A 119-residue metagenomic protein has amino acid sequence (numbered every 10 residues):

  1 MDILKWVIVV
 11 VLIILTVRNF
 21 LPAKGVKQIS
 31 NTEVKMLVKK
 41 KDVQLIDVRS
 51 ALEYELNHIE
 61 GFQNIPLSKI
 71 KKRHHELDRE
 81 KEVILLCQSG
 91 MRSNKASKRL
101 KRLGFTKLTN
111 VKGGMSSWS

Functional and structural regions predicted by a protein language model:
M1-Q44, V48-E55: Flexible, polar/low-complexity N-terminal or interdomain linker segments that lie immediately upstream of folded
Q28, L45, F62-N64, L108-N110: Conserved beta-strand scaffold positions in the cores of enzyme catalytic domains, especially in NTP/NDP-utilizing
T32, M36-K40, L56, K72-E76 (+2 more regions): Replace "anionic and nucleotidyl ligands
T32, R49, P66-S68, K112: Residues at the C-termini of beta-strands that transition into short coil/loop
V34, V43, V48, F62 (+3 more regions): Small-side-chain structural scaffolding
D42, H58, P66, G90-M91 (+1 more regions): Conserved functional loop/turn residues at catalytic and ligand-binding sites
L52-L86: Extracytoplasmic/periplasmic/luminal assembly and interaction segments in envelope/secretory/respiratory proteins
K71, L77-S119: Catalytic cysteine-centered active loop of the rhodanese-like fold, especially the PTP/DSP P-loop
